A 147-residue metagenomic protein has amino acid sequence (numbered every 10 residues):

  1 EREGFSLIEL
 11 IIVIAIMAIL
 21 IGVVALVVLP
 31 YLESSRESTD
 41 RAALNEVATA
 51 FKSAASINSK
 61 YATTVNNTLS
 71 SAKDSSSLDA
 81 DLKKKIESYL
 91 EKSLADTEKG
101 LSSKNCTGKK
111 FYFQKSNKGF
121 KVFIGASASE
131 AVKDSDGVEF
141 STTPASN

Functional and structural regions predicted by a protein language model:
E1-F5: N-terminal leader/signal peptides at the extreme start of proteins
I12-A15: Classic N-terminal secretory signal peptides
M17-S35: C-terminal juxtamembrane segment of a hydrophobic transmembrane alpha-helix
E33-L44: Membrane-proximal amphipathic alpha-helices that sit immediately adjacent to an N-terminal transmembrane/signal-anchor
T49-S71: Alpha-helix exit/C-cap motif
S70, N105-N147: Short, surface-exposed interaction loops/tails
